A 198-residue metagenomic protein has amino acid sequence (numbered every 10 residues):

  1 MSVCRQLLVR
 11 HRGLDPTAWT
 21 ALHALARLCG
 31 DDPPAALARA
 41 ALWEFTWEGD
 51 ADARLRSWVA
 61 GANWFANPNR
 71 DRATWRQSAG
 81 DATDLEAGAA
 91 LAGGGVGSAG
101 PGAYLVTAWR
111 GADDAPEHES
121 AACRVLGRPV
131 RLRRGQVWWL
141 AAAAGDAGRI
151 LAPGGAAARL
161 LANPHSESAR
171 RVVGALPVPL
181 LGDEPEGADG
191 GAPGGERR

Functional and structural regions predicted by a protein language model:
M1-R198: Core nucleic-acid recognition elements
